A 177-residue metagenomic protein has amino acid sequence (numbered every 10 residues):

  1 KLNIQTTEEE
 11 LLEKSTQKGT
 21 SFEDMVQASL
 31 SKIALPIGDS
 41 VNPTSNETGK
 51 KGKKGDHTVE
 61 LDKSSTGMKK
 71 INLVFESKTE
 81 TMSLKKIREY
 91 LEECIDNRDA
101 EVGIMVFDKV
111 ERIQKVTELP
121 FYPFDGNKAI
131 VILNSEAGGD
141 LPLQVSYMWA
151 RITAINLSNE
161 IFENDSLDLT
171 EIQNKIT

Functional and structural regions predicted by a protein language model:
K1-D24, I130, D140-T177: Alpha-helical oligomerization interfaces and scaffolds
K1-V106: Extended, gly/pro-poor, charged amphipathic helical "stalk/hinge" elements that serve as dimerization and scaffold
T66, R98-V102, K128-V131, I155-N159: Glycine-rich loops and low-complexity Gly/Arg-rich segments that provide flexible linkers or classic glycine-based
E80-L84, K109-I113, E136-G139: Short acidic, S/G/P-rich loop/turn micro-motifs used as interaction or catalytic elements
D99-F121: Nucleic-acid nuclease catalytic cores
V106, L133-N134: Generic beta-sheet signal
L119-V131: Acidic, Ser/Thr-rich peripheral helices and adjacent loops at domain boundaries
